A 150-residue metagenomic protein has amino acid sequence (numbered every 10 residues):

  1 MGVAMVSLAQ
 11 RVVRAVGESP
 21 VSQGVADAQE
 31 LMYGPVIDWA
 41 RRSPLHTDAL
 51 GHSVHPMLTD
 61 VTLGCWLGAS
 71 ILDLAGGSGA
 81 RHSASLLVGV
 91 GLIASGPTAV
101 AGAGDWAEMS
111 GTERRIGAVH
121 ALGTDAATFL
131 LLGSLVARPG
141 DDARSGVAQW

Functional and structural regions predicted by a protein language model:
M1-W150: Short amphipathic, positively biased membrane-proximal segments that drive organelle/inner-membrane targeting
